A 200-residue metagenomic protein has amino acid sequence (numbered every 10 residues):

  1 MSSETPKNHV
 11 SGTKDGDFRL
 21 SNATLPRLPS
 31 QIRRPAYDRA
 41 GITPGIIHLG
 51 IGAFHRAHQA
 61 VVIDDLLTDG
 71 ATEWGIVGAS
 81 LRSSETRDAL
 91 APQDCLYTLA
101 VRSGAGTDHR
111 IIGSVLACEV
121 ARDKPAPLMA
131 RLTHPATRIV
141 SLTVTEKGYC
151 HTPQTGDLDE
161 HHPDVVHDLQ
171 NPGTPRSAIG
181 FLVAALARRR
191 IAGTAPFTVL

Functional and structural regions predicted by a protein language model:
S2-L200: Non-transmembrane, aqueous-exposed alpha-helical and coiled segments at domain scale
